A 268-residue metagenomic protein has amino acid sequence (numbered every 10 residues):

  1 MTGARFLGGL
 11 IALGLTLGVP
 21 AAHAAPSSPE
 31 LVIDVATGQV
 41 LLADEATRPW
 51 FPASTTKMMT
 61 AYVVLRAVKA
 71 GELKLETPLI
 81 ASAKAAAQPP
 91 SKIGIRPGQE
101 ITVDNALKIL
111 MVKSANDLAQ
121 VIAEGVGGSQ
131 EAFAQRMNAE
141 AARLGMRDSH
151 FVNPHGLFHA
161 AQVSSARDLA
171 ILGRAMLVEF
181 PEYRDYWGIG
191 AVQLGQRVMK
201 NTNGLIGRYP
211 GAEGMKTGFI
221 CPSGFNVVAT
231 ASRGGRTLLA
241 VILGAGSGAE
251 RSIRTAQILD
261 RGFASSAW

Functional and structural regions predicted by a protein language model:
M1-G3: N-terminal secretory signal peptides that target proteins for export/translocation
R5-L7, S54, G211: Hydrophobic alpha-helical transmembrane segments of integral membrane proteins, especially multi-pass transporters
G8-G18: Bacterial N-terminal signal peptides
A12, V64, I258-R261: Enrichment for repetitive, rod-forming helical segments
A22-R167, R174-L177: Active-site-adjacent loops and short helices of periplasmic peptidoglycan-processing enzymes
A25-S28, V103, S129-W268: Penicillin-recognizing serine hydrolase domain
